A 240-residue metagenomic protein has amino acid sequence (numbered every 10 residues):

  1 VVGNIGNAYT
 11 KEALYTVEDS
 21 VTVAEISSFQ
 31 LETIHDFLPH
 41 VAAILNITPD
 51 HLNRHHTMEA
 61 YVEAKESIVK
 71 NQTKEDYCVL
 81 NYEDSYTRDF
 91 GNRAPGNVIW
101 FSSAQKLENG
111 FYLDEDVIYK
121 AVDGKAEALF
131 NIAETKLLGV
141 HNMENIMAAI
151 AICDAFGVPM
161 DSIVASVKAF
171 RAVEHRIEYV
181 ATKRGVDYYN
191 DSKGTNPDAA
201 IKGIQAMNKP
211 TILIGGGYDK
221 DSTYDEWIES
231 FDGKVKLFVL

Functional and structural regions predicted by a protein language model:
V1-A8, I26: Short beta-strand-centered segment that lines the nucleotide-binding/catalytic pocket of NTP-utilizing
V2, P95-L113, V164-K168, E178: Beta-strand->loop->alpha-helix junctions that form or flank phosphate-binding loops in nucleotide-handling enzymes
N4, S103, G216-Y218: Cofactor-binding loop segments of dinucleotide-utilizing enzymes, especially the Rossmann-like FAD- and NAD(P)+-binding
Y15-A104, Y112-E115, Y119, F130-L137: Flexible active-site lid/hinge loop adjacent to a nucleotide/diphosphate and Mg2+-phosphate binding pocket
C78-Y82, I214-G215, K234-L240: Short internal beta-strands
N97-I99, D187, L237: Conserved beta-strand segments of alpha/beta enzyme cores
F130-V235: Nucleotide phosphate-binding/pyrophosphate-handling subdomain across enzymes that bind or process nucleotide phosphates
